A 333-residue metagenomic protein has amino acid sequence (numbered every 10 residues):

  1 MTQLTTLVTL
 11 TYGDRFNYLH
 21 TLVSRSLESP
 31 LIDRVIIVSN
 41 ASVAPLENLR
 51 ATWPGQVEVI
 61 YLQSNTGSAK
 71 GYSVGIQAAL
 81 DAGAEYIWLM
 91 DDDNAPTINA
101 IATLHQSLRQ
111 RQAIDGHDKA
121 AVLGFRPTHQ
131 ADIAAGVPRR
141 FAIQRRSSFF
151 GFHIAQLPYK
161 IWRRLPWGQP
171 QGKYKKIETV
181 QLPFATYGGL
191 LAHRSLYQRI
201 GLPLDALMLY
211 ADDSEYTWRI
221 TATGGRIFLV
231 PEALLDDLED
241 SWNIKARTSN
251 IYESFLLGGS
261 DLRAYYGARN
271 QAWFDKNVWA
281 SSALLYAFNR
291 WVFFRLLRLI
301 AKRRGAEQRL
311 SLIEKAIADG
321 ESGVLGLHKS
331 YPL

Functional and structural regions predicted by a protein language model:
S24-D33: Short, acidic, metal-binding catalytic loop of nucleotide-sugar glycosyltransferases
V38-E47, S64, N94: A conserved acidic beta->alpha catalytic loop
L62-A82: Glycine-rich, basic loop-to-helix element that forms the pyrophosphate-binding segment of sugar-nucleotide handling
A84-D93: Short beta-strand-to-loop acidic/aromatic patch adjacent to the donor-nucleotide binding site
N99-F150: Conserved donor NDP-sugar-binding/catalytic core segment of glycosyltransferases
G172-A192, L256: A recurrent flexible, glycine/aromatic-enriched loop bordering the glycosyltransferase active site that acts as
L190, S195-I200, A206-A233: A short, conserved alpha-helix in the catalytic core of glycosyltransferases
T223-S311: Active-site-adjacent helix/loop segment of glycosyltransferases that harbors family-specific signature motifs
